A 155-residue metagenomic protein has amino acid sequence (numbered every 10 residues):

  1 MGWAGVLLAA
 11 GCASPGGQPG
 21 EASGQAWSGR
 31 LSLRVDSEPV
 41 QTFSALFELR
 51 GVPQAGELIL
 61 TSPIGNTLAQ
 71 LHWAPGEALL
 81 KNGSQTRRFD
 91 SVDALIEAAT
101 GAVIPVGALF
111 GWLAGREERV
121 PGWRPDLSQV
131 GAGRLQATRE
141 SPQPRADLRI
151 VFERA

Functional and structural regions predicted by a protein language model:
M1-W3: N-terminal export leaders
G11-W27: Bacterial Sec signal peptide processing site at the extreme N-terminus
A13-S14, R87-A155: Mature, soluble, non-transmembrane domains
W27-L68: Post-signal-peptide N-terminal segment of Sec-exported extracytoplasmic proteins
L31, G76-K81, G133-T138: Short polybasic amphipathic segments
L46-E48, L68-Q70, E77, R124-L127 (+1 more regions): Short, surface-exposed charged micro-motifs
A55-P105: An acidic-aromatic
